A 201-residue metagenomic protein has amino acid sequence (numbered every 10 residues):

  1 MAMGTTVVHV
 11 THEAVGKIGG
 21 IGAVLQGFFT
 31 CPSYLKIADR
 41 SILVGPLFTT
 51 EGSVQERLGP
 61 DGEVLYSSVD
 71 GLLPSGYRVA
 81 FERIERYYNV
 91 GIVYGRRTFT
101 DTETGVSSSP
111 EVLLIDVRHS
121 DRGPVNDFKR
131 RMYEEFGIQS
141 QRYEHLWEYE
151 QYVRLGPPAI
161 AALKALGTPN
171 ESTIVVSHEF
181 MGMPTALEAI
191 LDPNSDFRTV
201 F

Functional and structural regions predicted by a protein language model:
A2-I18, G45-L47, G71-Y77: Nucleotide-activated donor-dependent transferases that construct or modify glycoconjugates
T6, D39-R40, R198-T199: Residues at the starts of beta-strands that form the adenosine-phosphate
H12, P46-L47, V117-R118, S177-F180: Short, well-ordered beta-to-alpha junction loops that form the rim of enzyme active sites and present histidine/acidic
H12-Q26, V54: A short, glycine/small-residue-rich beta-strand->loop->alpha-helix junction that serves as a flexible
V15-I18, T49-G52, D121-G123, M181-T185: Flexible loop/turn segments at secondary-structure boundaries
G27-D39: A short, Lys/Arg-enriched amphipathic alpha-helix followed by its capping loop at the start of a domain
L43-N170: A conserved catalytic-core segment of Leloir-type glycosyltransferases
Q151-F201: Conserved nucleotide-sugar donor-interacting segment of glycosyltransferase catalytic cores, predominantly GT-B
